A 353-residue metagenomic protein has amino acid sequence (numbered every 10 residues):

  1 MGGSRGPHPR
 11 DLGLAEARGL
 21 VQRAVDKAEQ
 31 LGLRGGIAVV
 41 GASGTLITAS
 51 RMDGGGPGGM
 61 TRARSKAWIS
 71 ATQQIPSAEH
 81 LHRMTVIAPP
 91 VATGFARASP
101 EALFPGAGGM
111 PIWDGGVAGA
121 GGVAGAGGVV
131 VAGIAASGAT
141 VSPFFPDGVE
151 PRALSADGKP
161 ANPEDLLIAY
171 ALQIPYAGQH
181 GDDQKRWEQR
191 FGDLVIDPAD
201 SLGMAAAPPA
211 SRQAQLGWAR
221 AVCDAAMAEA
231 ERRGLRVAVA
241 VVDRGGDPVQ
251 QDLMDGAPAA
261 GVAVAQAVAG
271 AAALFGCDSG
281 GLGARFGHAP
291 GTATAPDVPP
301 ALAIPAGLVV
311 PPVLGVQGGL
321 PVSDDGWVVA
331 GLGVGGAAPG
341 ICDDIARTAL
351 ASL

Functional and structural regions predicted by a protein language model:
G2-L353: Flexible, solvent-exposed loop/hinge segments and secondary-structure transition points
